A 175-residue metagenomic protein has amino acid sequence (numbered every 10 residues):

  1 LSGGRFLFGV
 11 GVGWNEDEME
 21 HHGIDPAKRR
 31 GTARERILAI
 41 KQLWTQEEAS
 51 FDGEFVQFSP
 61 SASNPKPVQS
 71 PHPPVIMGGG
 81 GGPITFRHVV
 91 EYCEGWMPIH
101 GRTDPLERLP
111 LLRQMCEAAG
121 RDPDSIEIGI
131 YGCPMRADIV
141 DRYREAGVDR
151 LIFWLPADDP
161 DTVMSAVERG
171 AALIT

Functional and structural regions predicted by a protein language model:
L1-T175: Active-site-adjacent structural elements that line small-molecule/cofactor binding pockets in enzymes
